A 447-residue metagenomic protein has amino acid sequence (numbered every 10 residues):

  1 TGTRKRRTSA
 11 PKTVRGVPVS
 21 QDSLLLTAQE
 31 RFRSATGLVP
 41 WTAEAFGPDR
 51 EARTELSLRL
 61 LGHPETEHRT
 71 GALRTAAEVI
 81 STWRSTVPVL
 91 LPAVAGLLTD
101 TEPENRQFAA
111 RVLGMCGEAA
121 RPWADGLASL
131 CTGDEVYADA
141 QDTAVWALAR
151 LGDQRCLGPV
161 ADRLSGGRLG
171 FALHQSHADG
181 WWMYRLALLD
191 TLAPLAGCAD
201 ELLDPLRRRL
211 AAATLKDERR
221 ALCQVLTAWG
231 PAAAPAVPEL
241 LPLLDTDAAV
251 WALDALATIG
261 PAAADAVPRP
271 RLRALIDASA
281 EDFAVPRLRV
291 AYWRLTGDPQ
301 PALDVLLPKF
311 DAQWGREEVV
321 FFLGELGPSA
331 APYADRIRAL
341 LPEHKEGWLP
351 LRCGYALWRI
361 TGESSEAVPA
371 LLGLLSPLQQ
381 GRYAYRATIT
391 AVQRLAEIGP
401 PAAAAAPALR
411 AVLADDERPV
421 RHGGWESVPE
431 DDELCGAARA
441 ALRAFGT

Functional and structural regions predicted by a protein language model:
G2, A10-K12, L26-P48, R69-S85 (+12 more regions): Structural detector for internal amphipathic alpha-helices that build alpha-solenoid repeat scaffolds
P11-L26, P48-G62, R84-L97, E118-T132 (+8 more regions): Amphipathic alpha-helical scaffolding segments comprising HEAT/armadillo-like alpha-solenoid repeats
P64-E65, T101-E102, G133-Y137, G167-R168 (+9 more regions): Short inter-helical turns and helix N-cap capping residues of alpha-solenoid HEAT/ARM repeat scaffolds
A396, D415-D416: Long, ordered, amphipathic alpha-helical scaffolds
A408-A411, E417-R421, W425: Preference for long, amphipathic alpha-helical scaffolds in soluble/luminal domains and all-alpha bundles
